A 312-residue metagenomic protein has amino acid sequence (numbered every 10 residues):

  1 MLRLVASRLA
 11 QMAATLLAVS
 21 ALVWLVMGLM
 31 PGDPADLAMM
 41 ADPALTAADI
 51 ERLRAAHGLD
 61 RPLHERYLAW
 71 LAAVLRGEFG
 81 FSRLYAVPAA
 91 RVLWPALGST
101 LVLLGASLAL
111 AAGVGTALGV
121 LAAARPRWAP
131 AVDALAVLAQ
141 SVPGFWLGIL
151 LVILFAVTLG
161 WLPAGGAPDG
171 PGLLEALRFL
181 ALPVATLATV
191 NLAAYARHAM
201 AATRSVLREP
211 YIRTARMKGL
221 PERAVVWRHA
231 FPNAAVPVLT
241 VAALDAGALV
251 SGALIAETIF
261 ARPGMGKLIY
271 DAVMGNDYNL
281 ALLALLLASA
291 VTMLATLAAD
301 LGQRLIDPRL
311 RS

Functional and structural regions predicted by a protein language model:
L2-R3, R91-A129, G144, G170-S312: Alpha-helical transmembrane segments of integral membrane proteins, especially multi-pass inner/plasma-membrane
L2-V19, V23: Hydrophobic secretory-pathway targeting helix
Q11, V19, D42-P43, L110-A111 (+5 more regions): Transmembrane alpha-helical core residues of multi-pass small-molecule transporters, especially secondary transporters
L16, S20, W24-L29, L37 (+5 more regions): Membrane-embedded alpha-helical segments of multi-pass transporters/permeases
L16-L68, L159-F179: Hydrophobic alpha-helical transmembrane segments of membrane transport/permease proteins and related membrane-embedded
L22-L29, G58, A72, A134-G165 (+1 more regions): Membrane-water interface segments at the C-terminal ends of transmembrane alpha-helices in multi-pass inner-membrane
D60-T116: An internal, D/E-rich "acidic patch" concept
